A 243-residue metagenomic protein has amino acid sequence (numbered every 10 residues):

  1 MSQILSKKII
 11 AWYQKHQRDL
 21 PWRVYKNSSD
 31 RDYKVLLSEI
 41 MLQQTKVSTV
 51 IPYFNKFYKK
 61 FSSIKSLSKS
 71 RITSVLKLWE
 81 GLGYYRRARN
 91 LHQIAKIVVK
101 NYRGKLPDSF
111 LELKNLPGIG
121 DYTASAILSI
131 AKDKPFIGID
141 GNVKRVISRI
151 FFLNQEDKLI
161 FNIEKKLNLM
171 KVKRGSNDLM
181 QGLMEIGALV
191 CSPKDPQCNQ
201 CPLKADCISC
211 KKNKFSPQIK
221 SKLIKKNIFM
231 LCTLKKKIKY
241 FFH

Functional and structural regions predicted by a protein language model:
Q3-K8, W12-Q197, L203-I208, K212: Catalytic cores of DNA base-excision repair glycosylases
N213-H243: N-terminal strand-loop-strand
